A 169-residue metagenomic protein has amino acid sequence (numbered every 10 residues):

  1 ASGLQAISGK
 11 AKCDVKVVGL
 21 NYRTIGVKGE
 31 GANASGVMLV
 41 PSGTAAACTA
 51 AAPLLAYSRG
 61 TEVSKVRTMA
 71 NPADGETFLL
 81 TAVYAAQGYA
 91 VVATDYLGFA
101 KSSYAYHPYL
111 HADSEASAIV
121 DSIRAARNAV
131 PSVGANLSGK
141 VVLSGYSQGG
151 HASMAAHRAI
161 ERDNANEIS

Functional and structural regions predicted by a protein language model:
A1-A45, A50: Catalytic-loop region of hydrolases
R23-I25, L39, Y57-T61, T94-L97 (+1 more regions): Active-site-proximal beta-strand/loop segments in catalytic clefts of secreted hydrolases
V27, N71-E76, Y106-S117, L143-Q148: Alpha-helix capping and helix-loop boundary segments enriched in small/acidic/polar residues
T44-A52, Y57-A93, L97-S103: Short substrate-entry loop that stabilizes the transition state in hydrolases
A51-L54, E76-L80, E115, I119-S122 (+1 more regions): Stable alpha-helical elements in mature extracytoplasmic
Y109-P131: Alpha/beta-hydrolase active-site loop
A125-S169: Primarily recognizes the serine-hydrolase "nucleophile elbow" in alpha/beta-hydrolase and SGNH/GDSL folds
